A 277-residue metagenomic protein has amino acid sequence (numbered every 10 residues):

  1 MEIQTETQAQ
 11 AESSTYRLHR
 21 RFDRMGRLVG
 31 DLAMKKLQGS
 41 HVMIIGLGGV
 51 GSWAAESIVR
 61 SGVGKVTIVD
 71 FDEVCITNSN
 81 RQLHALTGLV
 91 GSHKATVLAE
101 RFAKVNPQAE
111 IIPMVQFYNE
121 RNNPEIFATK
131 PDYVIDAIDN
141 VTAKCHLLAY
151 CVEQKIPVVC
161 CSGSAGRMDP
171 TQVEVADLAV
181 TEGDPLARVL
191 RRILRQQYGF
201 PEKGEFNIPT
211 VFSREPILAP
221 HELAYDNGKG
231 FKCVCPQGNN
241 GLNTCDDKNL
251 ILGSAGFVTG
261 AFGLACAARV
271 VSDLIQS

Functional and structural regions predicted by a protein language model:
M1-V42: N-terminal charged helix/coil linker that caps or initiates catalytic domains
E2-Y16, T129-Y133, I138, T142-H146 (+5 more regions): Glycine-rich phosphate/adenylate-binding loop
I44-G46, V69: Conserved N-terminal Rossmann-fold NAD(P)-binding element of oxidoreductases
V50-G51: Hydrophobic/small residue at the entry helix of a nucleotide-binding pocket
V63-N106: Glycine-rich phosphate-binding loop and adjoining beta1-alpha1-beta2 segment of Rossmann-like nucleotide-binding folds
T77-H84, R167-D177: Acidic/polar active-site rim loop that often engages polyanionic ligands
M114-N123: Conserved SAM/SAH-binding loop
